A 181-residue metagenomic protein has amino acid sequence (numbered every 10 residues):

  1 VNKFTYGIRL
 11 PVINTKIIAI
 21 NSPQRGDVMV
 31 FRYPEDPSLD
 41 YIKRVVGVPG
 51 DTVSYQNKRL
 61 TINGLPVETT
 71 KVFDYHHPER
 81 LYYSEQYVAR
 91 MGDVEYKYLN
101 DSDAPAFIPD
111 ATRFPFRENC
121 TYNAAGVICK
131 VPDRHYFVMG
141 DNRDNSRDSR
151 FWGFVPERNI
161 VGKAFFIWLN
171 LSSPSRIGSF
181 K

Functional and structural regions predicted by a protein language model:
V1-K181: Soluble "head" domains of membrane/secretory-pathway proteins
